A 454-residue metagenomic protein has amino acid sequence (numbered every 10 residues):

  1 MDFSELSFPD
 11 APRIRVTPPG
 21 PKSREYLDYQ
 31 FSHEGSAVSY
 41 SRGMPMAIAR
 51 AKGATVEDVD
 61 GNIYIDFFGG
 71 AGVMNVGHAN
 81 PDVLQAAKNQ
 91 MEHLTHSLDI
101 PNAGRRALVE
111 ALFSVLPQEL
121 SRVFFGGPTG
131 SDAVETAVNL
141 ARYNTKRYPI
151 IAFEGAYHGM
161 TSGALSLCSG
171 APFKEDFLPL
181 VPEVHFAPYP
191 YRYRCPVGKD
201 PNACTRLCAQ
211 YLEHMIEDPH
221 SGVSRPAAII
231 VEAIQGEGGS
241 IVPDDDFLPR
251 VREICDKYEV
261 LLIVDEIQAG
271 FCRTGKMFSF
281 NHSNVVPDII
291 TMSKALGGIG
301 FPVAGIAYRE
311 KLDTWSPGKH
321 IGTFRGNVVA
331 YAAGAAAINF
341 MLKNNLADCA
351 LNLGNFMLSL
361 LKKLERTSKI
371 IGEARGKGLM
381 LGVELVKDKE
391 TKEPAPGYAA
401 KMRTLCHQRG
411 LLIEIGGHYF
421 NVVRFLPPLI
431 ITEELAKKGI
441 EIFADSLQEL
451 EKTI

Functional and structural regions predicted by a protein language model:
M1-I454: Conserved N-terminal phosphate-binding loop of PLP-dependent enzymes in the Aspartate aminotransferase
